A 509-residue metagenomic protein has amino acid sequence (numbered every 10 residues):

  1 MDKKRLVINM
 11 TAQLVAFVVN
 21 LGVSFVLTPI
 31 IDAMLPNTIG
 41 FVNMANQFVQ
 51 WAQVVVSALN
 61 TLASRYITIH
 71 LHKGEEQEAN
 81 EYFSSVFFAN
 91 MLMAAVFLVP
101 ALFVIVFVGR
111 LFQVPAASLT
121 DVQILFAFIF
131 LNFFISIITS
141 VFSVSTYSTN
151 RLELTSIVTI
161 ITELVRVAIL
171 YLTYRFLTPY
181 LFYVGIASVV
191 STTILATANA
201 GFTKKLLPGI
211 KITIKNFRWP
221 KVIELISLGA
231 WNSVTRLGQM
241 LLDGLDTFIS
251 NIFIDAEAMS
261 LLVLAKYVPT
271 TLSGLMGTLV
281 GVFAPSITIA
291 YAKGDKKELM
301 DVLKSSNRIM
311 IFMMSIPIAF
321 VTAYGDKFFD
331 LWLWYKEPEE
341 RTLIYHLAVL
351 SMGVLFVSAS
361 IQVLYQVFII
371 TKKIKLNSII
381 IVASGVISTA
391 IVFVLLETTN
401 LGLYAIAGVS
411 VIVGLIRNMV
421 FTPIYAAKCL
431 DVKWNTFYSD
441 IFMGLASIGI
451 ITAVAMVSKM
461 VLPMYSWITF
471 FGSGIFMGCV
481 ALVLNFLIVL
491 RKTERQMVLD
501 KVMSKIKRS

Functional and structural regions predicted by a protein language model:
M1-F25, Q77-F88, L119-V122, K215-T235 (+3 more regions): N-terminal membrane topogenesis motif
M1-V7, L181-F182, N199-D243, G294-D301 (+2 more regions): Interhelical loop/hinge segments that connect adjacent transmembrane helices in multipass membrane
K3-V7, F134-I161, L172, F182 (+2 more regions): Membrane-interface junctions at transmembrane-helix termini in multi-pass inner-membrane proteins
K4-I69, L98, V167, S227-E257: Signature of the first transmembrane helix
I8-F25, A187-T203, W219-I289, I309 (+5 more regions): Transmembrane helical elements of multi-pass membrane transporters/channels
D32-P36, G40, N150-E153, L164-T197 (+6 more regions): Membrane-interface helix-loop junctions in multi-pass transport and translocation proteins
S57-K73, F87, S148, L207-P208 (+4 more regions): Helix-loop junctions and terminal segments of transmembrane helices in multi-pass membrane transport/translocation
C429-F437, A453-S509: Membrane-proximal transmembrane or re-entrant/amphipathic helices at the cytosolic face
